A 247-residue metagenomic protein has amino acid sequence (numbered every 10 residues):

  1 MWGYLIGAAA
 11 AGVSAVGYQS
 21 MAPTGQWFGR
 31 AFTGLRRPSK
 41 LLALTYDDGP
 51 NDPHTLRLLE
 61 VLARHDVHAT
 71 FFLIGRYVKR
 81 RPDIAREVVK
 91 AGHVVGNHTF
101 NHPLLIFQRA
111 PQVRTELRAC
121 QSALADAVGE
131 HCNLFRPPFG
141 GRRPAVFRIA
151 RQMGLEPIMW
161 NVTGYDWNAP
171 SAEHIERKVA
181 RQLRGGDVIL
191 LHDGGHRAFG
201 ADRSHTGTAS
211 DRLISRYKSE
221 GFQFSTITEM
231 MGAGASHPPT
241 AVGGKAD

Functional and structural regions predicted by a protein language model:
M1-S20: Hydrophobic alpha-helical topogenic segments used for membrane insertion/localization
S20-I106, Q112, E116, A123 (+4 more regions): Active-site beta->alpha N-cap acidic-glycine motif
M21-P38, R64-D66, K79, A201-D247: C-terminal domain-boundary segment and adjacent tail
R86, Q112-L117, A172-R177, R203-S210: Charged helix-capping and loop-helix junction motifs
P103-Q108, H196-G200: A short acidic, helix-capping loop that chelates divalent metal ions and anchors anionic groups
G141, F147-Q182, F222-A233: His/Asp/Glu-enriched short active-site or ligand-binding loop at hydrolase and phosphoryl-transfer sites
